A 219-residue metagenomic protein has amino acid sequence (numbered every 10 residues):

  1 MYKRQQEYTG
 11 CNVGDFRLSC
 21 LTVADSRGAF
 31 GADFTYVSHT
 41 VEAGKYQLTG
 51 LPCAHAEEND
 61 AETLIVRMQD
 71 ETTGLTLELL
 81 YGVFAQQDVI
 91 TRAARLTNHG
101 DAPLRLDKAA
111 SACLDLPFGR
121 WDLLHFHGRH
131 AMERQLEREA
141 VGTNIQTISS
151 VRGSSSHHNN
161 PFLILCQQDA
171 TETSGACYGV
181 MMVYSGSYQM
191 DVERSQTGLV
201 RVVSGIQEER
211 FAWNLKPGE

Functional and structural regions predicted by a protein language model:
K3-V202, Q207-W213: Polysaccharide-binding surfaces and accessory modules of carbohydrate-active proteins
